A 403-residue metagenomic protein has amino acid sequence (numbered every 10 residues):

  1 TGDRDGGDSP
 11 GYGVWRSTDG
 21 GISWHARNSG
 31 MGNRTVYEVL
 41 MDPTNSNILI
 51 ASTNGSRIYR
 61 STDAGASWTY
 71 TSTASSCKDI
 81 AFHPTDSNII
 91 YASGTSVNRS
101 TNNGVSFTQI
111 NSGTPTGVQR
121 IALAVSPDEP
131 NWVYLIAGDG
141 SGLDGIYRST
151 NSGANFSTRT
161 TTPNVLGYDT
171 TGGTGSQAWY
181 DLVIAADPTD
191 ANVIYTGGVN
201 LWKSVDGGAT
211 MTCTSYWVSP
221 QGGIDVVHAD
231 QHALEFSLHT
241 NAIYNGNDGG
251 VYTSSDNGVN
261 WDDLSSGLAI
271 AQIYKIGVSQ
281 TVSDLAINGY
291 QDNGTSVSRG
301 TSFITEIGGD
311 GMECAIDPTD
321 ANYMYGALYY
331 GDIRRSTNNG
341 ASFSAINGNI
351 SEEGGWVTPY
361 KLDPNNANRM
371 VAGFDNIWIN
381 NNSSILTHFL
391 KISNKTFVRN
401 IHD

Functional and structural regions predicted by a protein language model:
T1-D403: Beta-propeller blade termini and top-face loops
